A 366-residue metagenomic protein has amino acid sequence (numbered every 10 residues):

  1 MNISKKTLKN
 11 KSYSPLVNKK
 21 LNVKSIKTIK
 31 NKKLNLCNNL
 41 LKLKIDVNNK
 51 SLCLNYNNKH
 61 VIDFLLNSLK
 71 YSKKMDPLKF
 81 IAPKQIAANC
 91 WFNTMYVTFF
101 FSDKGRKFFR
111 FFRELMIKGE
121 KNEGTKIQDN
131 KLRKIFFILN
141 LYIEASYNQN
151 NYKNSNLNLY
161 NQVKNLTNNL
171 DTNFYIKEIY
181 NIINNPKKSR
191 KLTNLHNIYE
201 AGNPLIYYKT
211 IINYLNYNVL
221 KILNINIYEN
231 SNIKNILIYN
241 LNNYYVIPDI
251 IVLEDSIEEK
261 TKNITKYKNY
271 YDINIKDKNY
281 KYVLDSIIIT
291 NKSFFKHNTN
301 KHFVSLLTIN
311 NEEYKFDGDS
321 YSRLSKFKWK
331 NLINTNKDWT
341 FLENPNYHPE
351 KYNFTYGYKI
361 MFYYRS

Functional and structural regions predicted by a protein language model:
N2-K84: Non-catalytic, low-structured ubiquitin/UBL-interacting segments
N55-M75, N89-E259: Papain-like cysteine protease catalytic cores
I86, D249-I251, N269, Y280-V283 (+3 more regions): Core residues of folded domains in eukaryotic genome-function proteins
W91, T98-F100, E259-K262, E312-K315 (+1 more regions): Eukaryotic short linear interaction motifs
N232-Y244, N263-K276, N344-E350: Intrinsically disordered, low-complexity boundary segments flanking structured domains
D249, E258-K276, T308-N310, T355-Y358 (+1 more regions): Intrinsically disordered, low-complexity terminal tails and linkers in large eukaryotic cytosolic proteins
N263-F303: A surface-exposed beta-alpha-beta supersecondary segment
I287-S366: Conserved catalytic-core surface of thiol
